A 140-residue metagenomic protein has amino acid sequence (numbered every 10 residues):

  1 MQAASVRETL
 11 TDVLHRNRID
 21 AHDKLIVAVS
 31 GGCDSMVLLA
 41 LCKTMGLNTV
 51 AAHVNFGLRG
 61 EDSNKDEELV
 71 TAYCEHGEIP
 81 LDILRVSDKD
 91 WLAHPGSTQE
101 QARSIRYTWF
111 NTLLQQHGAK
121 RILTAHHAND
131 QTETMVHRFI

Functional and structural regions predicted by a protein language model:
M1-I140: Core alpha/beta nucleotide-donor-binding catalytic domains of modification enzymes
